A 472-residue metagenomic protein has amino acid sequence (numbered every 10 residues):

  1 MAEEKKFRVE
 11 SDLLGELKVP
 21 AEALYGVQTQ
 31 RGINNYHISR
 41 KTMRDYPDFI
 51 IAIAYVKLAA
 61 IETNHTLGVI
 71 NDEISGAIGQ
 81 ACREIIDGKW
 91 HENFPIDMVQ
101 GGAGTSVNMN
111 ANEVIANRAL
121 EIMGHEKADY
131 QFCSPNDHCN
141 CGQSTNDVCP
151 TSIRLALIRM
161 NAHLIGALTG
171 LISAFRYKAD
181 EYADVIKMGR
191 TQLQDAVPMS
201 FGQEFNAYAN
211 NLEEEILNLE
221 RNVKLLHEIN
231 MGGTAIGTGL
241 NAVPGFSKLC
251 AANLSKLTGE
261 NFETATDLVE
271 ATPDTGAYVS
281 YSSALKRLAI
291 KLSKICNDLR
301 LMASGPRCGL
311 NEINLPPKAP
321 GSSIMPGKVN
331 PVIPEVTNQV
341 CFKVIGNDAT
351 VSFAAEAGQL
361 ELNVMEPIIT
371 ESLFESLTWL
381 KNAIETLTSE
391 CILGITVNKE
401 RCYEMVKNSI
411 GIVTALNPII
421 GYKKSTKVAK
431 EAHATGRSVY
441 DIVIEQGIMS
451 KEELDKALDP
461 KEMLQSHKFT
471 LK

Functional and structural regions predicted by a protein language model:
M1-K472: Conserved, well-structured ligand/cofactor-binding cores
